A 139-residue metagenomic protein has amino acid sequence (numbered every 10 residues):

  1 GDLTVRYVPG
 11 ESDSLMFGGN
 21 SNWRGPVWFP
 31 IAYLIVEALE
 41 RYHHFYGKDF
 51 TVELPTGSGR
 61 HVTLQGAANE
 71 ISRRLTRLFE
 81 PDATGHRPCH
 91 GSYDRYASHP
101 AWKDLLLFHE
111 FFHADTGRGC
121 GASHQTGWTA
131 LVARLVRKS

Functional and structural regions predicted by a protein language model:
G1-S139: Acidic, mature catalytic/reactive cores of soluble proteins
